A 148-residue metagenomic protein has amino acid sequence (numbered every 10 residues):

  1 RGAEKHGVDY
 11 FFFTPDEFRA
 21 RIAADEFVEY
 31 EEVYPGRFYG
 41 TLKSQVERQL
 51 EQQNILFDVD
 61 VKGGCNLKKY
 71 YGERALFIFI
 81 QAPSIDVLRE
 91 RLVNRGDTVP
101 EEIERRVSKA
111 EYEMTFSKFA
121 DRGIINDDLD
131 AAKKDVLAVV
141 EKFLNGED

Functional and structural regions predicted by a protein language model:
R1-I55, V61-C65: ATP-dependent small-molecule kinase phosphotransfer cores that center on conserved nucleotide phosphate-binding segments
G2-A3, C65-L67, I85-R91, A131-D135: Switch/connector loops and helix/strand junctions flanking conserved nucleotide-binding motifs in nucleotide-processing
F11, L76-I78, R122-I124: Hydrophobic/aromatic beta-strand patches that form the interior of the parallel beta-sheet core in alpha/beta enzyme
Q49, K68-K69, L144: Surface-exposed amphipathic alpha-helices with a cationic face
I55-D60, Y71-N94: Conserved phosphate-donor/acceptor-positioning beta-strand/loop module used by diverse small-molecule
D60-V61, D128: Short glycine-/small-residue-rich Rossmann-like dinucleotide-binding loops
E90-T98, Y112-D148: NTP-dependent small-molecule kinase module
P100-E111: Short, well-structured alpha-helical segments
